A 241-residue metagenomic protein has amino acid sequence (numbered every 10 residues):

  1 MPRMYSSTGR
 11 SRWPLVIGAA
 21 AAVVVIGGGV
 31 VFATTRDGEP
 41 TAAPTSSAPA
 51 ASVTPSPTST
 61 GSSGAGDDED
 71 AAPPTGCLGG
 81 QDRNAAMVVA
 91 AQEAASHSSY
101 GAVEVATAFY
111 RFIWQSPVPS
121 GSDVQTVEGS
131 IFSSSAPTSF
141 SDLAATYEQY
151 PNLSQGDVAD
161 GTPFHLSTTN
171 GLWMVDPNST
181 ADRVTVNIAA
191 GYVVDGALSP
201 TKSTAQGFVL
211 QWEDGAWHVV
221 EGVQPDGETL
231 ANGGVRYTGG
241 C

Functional and structural regions predicted by a protein language model:
M1-G80: Amphipathic, hydrophobic N-terminal targeting peptides for secretion and organelle import
R3-M4, G121-G207, Q211-D214, G222-G240: Structured, amphipathic secondary-structure segments that form assembly/contact surfaces in multi-subunit
W13, V89-Q92, V193: A near-ubiquitous, low-amplitude feature marking generic local secondary-structure context
R36-P40, V103, A108-Y110, I188-Y192: Conserved short hydrophobic patches within well-ordered secondary structure
T60-P73, N84-A94, S167-L172: Phosphate-binding glycine-rich loops and adjacent basic patches that engage nucleotide phosphates, nucleic-acid
C77-L153: Core segments of small alpha/beta cavity-forming domains
